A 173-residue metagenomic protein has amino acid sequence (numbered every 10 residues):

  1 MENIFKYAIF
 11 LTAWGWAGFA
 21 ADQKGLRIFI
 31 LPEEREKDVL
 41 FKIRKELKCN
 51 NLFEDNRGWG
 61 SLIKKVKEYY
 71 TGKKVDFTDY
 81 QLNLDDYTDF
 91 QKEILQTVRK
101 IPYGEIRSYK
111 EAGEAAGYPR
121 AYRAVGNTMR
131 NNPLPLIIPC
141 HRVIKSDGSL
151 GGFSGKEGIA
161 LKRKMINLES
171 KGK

Functional and structural regions predicted by a protein language model:
M1-P119, L168-K173: Basic nucleic-acid-binding alpha-helical/helix-turn surface characteristic of O6-alkylguanine DNA
R120-L134: Regulatory, non-catalytic segments
I137: Major-groove DNA-recognition helix of helix-turn-helix-type DNA-binding domains
V143: Active-site His/Glu-centered metal-binding helix of metallohydrolases
S146-K173: …primarily DNA-binding HTH/wHTH and HhH modules…
